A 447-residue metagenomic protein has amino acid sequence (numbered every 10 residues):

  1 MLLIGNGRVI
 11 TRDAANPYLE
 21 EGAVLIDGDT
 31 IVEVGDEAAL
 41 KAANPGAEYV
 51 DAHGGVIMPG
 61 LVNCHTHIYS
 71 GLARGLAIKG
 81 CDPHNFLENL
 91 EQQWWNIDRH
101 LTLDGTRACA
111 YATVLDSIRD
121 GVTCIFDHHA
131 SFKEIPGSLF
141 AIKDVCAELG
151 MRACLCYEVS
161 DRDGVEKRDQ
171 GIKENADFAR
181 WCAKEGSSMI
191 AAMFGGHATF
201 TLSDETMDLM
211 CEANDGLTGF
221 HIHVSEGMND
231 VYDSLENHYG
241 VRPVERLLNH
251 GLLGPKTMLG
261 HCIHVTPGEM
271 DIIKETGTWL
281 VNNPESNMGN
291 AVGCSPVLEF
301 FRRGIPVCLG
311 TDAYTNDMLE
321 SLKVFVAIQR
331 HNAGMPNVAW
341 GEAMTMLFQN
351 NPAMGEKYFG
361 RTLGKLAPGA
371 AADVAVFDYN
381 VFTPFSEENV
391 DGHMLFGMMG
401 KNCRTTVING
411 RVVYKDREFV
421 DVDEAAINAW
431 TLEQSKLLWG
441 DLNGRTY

Functional and structural regions predicted by a protein language model:
M1-G22, I26-V32, A43, L347-Y447: Active-site microenvironment of metallo-dependent hydrolases
L2-N6, A42-E88, D104, Y111 (+1 more regions): Replace "His-x-His-based motif
G7, V24, D29, G54 (+14 more regions): Divalent metal-coordination and catalytic microenvironments
L72-T106, D163-G164, M228-G254, T276-W279 (+1 more regions): Active-site gating loops and adjacent loop-to-helix segments of metal-dependent hydrolytic enzymes
L76-H128, K133-M151, K173-E185, L432-L437: Alpha-helical scaffold segments that flank or form the walls of functional sites
H129-I263: Metal-coordinating catalytic core of metallo-dependent amide/deamination hydrolases
G150, N214-G219, L252-P255, I272-V281 (+2 more regions): Glycine-enriched alpha-helix->loop->beta-strand junction motifs that scaffold or abut catalytic
N249-K256, L298-V381, L395-M399: His/Asp/Glu-enriched, well-ordered alpha-helical/loop segment that forms or immediately abuts the divalent-metal
